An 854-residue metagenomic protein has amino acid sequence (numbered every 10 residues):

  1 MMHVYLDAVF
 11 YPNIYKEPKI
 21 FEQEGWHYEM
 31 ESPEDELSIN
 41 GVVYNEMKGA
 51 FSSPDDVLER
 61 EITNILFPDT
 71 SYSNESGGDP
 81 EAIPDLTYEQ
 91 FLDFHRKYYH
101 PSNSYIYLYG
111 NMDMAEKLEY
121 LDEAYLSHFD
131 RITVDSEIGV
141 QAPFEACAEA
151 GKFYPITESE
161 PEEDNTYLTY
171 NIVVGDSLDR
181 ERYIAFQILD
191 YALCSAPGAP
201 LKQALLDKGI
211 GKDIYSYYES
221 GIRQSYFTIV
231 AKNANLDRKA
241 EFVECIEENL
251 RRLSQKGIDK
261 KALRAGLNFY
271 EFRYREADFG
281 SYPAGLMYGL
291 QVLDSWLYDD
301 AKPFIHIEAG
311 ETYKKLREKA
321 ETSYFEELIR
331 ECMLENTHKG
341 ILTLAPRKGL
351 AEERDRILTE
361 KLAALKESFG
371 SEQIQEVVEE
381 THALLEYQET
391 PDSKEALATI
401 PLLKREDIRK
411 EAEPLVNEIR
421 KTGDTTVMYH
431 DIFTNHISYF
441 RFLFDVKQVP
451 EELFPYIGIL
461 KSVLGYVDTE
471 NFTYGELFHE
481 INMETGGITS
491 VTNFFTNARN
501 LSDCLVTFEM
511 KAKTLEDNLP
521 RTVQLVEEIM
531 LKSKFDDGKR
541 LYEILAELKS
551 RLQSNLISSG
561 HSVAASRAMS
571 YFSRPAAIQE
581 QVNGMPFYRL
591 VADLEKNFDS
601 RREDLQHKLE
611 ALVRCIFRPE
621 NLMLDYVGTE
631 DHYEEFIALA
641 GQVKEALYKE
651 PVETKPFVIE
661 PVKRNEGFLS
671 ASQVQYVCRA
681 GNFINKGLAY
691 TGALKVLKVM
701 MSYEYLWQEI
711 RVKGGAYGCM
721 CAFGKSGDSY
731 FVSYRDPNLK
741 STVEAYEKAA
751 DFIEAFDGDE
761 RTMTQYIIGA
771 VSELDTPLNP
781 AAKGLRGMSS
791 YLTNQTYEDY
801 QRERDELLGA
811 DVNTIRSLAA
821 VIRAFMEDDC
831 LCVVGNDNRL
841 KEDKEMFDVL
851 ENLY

Functional and structural regions predicted by a protein language model:
M1-Y11, P18-M30, D56-E81, N103-Y109 (+11 more regions): M16 family metallopeptidases and their MPP-like homologs
V9-F10, S38, N45, E413: Charge-rich, low-complexity intrinsically disordered regions
K16-N40, N45, F369, Q373-T381 (+1 more regions): Charged, glycine/proline-rich intrinsically disordered loops and linkers
S32-P101, Y107-Y125, F129-T157, E162-D164: Hydrophobic, small-residue-rich alpha-helical packing segments that form membrane-like cores
N40, E89-A124, Q606-A640, E827: Non-catalytic, conformational "gating/processing" segments within enzyme and secreted inhibitor domains
Y44-D56, V134-G198, P283-K302, H306 (+6 more regions): His/Glu-based metal-binding/catalytic segments typifying zinc-dependent metallopeptidases
L92-R96, P155-E158, L201, Y215-E219 (+11 more regions): Generic recognition of flexible, low-complexity loop/linker segments
K314, E327-L415, S566-S670, K695 (+3 more regions): Long, compositionally biased intrinsically disordered regions
